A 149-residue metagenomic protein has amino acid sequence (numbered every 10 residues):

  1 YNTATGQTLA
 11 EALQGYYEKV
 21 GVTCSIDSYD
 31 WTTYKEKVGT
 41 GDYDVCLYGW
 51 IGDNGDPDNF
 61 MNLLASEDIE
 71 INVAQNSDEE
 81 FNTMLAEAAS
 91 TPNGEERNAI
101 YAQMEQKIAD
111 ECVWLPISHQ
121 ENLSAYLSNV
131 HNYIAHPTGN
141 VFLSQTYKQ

Functional and structural regions predicted by a protein language model:
Y1-G52, N122: Ligand/substrate-recognition segments at binding pockets and active sites
Y1-N2, Q7, D42, C46-G49 (+1 more regions): Bilobed periplasmic-binding protein-like "clamshell/Venus-flytrap" ligand-binding domains
T5-G6, D56, V73: Secondary-structure boundary/capping motif
Q7-Q14, W31, K35, G39 (+4 more regions): Extracytoplasmic/secreted envelope proteins and their assembly/folding machinery, especially bacterial periplasmic
L13-T23, K37, G41, G49 (+4 more regions): Structured segments of extracytoplasmic/periplasmic soluble domains in secreted or envelope-associated proteins
K37-D42, N62-S90, H119-Q149: Short, solvent-exposed loop/beta-turn-alpha elements that line the ligand-binding surface or hinge of extracytoplasmic
G55-M61: Short, charged, surface-exposed secondary-structure boundary motifs
